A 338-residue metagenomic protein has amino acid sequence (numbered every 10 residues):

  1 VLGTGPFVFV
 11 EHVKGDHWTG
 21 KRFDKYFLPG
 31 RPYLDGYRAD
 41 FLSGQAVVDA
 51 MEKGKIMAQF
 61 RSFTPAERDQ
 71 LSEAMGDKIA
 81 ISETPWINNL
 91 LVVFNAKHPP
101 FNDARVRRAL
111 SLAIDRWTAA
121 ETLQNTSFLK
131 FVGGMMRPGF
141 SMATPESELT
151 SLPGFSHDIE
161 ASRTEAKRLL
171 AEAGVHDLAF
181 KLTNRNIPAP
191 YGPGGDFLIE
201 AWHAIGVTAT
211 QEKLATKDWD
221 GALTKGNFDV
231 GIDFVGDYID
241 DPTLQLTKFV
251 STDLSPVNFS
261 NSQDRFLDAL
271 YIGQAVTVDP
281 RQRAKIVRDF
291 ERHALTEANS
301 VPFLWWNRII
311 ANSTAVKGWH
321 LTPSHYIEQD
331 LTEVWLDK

Functional and structural regions predicted by a protein language model:
V1-P32, G36, Q45, R163-T164 (+1 more regions): Gly/Pro-rich hinge or "lid" segments in bacterial periplasmic/extracellular proteins
V10-T19, R38-H98, W117, E121-T122: Extracellular/periplasmic solute-recognition and catalytic clefts
K21-K25, T84-A109, A113, T122 (+2 more regions): A bilobed periplasmic-binding-protein/Venus flytrap-type ligand-binding module shared by bacterial periplasmic
G76, P85, G134-M135, S141-M142 (+3 more regions): Acidic-aromatic pocket-rim loops
K97, F101-A143, P193-G194, A294-P302: Periplasmic-binding protein-like
R105-R108, L123, I159, T208-W219 (+2 more regions): Extracytoplasmic/peripheral linker and loop segments enriched in polar/acidic and small residues with frequent Thr/Pro
K130-L169, P188-Y191: Structural transition elements
I310-K338: Long beta-strand-rich cores associated with HINT superfamily self-processing modules
